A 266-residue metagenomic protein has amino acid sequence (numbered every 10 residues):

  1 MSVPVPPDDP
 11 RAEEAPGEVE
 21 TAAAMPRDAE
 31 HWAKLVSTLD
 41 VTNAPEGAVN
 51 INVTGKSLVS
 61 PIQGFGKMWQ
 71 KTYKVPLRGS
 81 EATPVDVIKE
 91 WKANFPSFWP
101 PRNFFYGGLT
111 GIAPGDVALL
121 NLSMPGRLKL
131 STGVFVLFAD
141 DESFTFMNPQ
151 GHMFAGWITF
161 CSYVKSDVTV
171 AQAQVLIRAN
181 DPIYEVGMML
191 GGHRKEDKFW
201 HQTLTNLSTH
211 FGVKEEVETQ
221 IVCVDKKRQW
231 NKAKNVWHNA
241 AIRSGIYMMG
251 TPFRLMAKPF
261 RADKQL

Functional and structural regions predicted by a protein language model:
S2-P125, A240, S244-L266: Hydrophobic ligand-binding cavity/cleft-lining segments
A82-T83, R127-S131, D181-Y184: Short, surface-exposed beta-strand/loop "edge" segments at domain boundaries and coil↔beta transitions
K89, A93-S97, G151, D167 (+2 more regions): Short, intrinsically disordered, mixed-charge
L120, F144-M147, A171-A173: Short hydrophobic/aromatic-rich beta-strand segments that constitute the beta-sheet cores of beta-sandwich/beta-barrel
P125-S166: Hydrophobic-ligand binding "helix-grip"
Q150-K195: Beta-strand/loop substructures that line and gate deep hydrophobic ligand-binding cavities in soluble
A179-N180, V186-V224: A conserved amphipathic terminal alpha-helix motif
S208-Y247, A257-F260: Short, highly charged C-terminal tails/helix-capping segments
